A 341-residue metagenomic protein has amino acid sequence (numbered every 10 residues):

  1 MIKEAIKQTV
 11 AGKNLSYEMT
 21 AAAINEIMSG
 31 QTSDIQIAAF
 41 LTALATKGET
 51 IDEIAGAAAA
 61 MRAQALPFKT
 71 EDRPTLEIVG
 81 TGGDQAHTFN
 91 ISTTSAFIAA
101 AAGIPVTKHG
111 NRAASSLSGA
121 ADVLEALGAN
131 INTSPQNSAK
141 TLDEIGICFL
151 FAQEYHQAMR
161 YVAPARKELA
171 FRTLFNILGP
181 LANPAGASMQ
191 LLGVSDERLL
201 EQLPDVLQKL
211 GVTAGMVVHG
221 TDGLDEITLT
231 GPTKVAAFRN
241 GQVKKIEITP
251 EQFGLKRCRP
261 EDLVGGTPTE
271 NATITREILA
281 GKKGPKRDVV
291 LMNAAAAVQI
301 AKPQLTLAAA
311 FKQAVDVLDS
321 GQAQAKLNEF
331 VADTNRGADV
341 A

Functional and structural regions predicted by a protein language model:
M1, T9-A55, A63-T70, V289-V290: N-terminal glycine-rich anion-binding loops that anchor highly charged ligand groups
M1-A11, I78, T107: N-terminal small/glycine-rich loop or linker at the start of catalytic domains across soluble metabolic enzymes
I2, I6, T20, I24 (+6 more regions): Alpha-helical structural signal
Q8, N14, A63-L66, T88 (+3 more regions): Glycine-rich anion-binding loops and their surrounding alpha/beta cores
V10, L41-A45, E77-G82, A297: Short glycine-rich or small-residue beta-strand-to-loop segments that form or flank ligand, phosphate, metal/Fe-S
S16, S33-D34, T50, S92 (+4 more regions): Helix N-cap / loop-to-helix initiation motif
L41, F89-I145: A glycine-rich phosphate/pyrophosphate-binding beta-strand-loop-alpha-helix module
G48-A114: Active-site cofactor/substrate anionic-group-binding motifs, chiefly glycine- and Lys/Arg-rich phosphate-binding loops
